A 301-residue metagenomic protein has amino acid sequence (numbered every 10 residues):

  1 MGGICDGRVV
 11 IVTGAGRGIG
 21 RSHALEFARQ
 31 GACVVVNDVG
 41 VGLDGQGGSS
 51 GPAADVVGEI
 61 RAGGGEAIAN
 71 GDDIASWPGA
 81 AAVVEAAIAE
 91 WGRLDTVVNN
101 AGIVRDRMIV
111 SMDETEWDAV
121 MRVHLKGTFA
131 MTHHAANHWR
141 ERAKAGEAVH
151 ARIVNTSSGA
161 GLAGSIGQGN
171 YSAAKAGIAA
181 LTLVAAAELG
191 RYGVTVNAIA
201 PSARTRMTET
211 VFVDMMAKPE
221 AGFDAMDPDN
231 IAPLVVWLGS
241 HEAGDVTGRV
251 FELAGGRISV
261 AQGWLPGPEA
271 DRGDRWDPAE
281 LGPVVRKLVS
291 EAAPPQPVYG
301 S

Functional and structural regions predicted by a protein language model:
G2-V36: Canonical Rossmann dinucleotide-binding motif of NAD(H)/NADP(H)-dependent dehydrogenases/reductases, specifically
C5-D6, G63-E66, A86-N99, R105 (+2 more regions): A glycine-rich helix->loop->beta "capping" turn within Rossmann-like NAD(P)(H)-dependent oxidoreductase domains
S50, A54, G71-A82, E114: The beta1-alpha1 cofactor-binding region of Rossmann-like NAD(H)/NADP(H)-dependent oxidoreductases
I60, M108-I109, D113-D118: Substrate-binding pocket helix/loop in short-chain dehydrogenase/reductase
T132, A174: Active-site helix of classical SDR
S158: Residue(s) in the substrate-gating loop at a strand-loop-helix junction that position the organic substrate next
A198, P219-S301: C-terminal helical subdomain
